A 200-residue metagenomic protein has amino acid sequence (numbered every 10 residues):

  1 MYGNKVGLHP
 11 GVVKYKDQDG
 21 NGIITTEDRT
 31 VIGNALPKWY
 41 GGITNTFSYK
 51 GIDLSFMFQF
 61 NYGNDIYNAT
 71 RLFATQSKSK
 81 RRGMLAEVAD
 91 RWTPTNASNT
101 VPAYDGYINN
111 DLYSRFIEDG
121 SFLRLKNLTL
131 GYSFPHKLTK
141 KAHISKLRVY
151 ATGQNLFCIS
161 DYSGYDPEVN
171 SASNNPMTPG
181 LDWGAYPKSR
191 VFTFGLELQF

Functional and structural regions predicted by a protein language model:
M1-N34, Q154, D161-G164: Conserved small-residue
N4-P10, N61-R148, T152-Q154: Extracytoplasmic gating/loop element in the C-terminal half of outer-membrane beta-barrel translocons and assembly
W39, K50-I52, S121, H143-L147 (+1 more regions): Outer-envelope beta-barrel architecture signal
G42-T44, N127-G131, T193-G195: Membrane-embedded beta-strand positions in outer-membrane beta-barrel channels/transporters
S48, Q59-N61, T152-L156, Q199: Outer-membrane beta-barrel pore domains and translocons
G51-F56, K137-L138: Repeated loop/turn-to-beta-strand initiation elements of outer-membrane beta-barrel proteins
F56, V149-A151, L196: Membrane-embedded beta-strand positions of outer-membrane beta-barrel proteins
A86, S98, S160-F200: C-terminal beta-signal and terminal closure region of outer-membrane beta-barrel proteins
